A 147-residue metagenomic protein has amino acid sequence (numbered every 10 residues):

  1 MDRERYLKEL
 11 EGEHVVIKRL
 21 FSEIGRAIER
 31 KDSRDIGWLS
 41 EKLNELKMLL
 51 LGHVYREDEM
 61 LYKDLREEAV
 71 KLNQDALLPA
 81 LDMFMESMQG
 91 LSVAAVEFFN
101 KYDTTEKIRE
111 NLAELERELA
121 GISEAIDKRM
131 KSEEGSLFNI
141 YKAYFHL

Functional and structural regions predicted by a protein language model:
M1-L147: Small-residue-biased structural context
